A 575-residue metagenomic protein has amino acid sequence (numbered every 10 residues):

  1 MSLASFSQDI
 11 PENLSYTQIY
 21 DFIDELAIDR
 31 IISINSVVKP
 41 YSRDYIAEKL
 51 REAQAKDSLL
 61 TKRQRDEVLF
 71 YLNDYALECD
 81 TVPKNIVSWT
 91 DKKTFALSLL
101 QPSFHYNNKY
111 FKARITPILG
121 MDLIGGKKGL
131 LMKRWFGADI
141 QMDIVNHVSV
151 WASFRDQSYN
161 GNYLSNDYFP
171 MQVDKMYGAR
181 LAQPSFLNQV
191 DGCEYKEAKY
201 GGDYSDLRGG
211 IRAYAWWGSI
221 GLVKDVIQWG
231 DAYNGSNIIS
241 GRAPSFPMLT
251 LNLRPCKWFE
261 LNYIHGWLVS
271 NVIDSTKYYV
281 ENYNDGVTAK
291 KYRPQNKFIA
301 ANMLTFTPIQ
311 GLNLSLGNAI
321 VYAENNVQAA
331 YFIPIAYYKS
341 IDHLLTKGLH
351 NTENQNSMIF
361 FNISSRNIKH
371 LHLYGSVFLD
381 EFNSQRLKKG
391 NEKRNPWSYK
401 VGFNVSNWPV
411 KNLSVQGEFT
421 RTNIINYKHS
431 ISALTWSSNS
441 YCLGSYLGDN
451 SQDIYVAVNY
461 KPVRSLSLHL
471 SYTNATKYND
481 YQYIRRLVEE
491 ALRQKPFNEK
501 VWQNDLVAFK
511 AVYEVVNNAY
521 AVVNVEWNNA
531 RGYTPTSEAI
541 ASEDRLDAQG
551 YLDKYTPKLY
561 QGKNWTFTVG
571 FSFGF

Functional and structural regions predicted by a protein language model:
M1-I10, F575: Bacterial Sec-dependent N-terminal signal peptides
A4, K224-V226, F509: An exposure/low-complexity boundary signal
D9-D29: Short N-terminal segments immediately surrounding and downstream of signal-peptide cleavage
I10, I32-V37, S42-D44, Q54-N313 (+5 more regions): Outer-membrane beta-barrel channel domains
Q18-D21, E25, Y41, Y45-E48 (+1 more regions): Extracytoplasmic/secreted proteins, especially bacterial periplasmic and envelope-associated proteins
I23, R208, Y455: Generic structural marker for isolated residues within well-ordered, non-membrane alpha-helices of soluble domains
Y204, T307-F575: Exposed, low-structure sequence patches enriched in small/polar residues
